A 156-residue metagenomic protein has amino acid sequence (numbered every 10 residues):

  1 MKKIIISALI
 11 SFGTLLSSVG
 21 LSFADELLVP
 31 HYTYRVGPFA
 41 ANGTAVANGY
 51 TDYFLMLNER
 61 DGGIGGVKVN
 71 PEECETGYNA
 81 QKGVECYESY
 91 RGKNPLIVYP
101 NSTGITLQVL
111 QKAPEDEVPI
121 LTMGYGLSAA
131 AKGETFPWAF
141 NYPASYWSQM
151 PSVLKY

Functional and structural regions predicted by a protein language model:
M1-I4: Positively charged n-region of N-terminal signal peptides that target proteins for export
S7-S18: Bacterial N-terminal signal peptides
S18-A24: Sec/Tat signal peptide C-region and signal peptidase I cleavage site
L27-T51, C74-A80, S102: Extracytoplasmic "Venus flytrap"
T33-V36, F54-D61, Y90-N94, A113 (+1 more regions): Sec/Tat-exported extracytoplasmic proteins
N48-P71: Signal peptide-proximal N-terminal region of secreted/periplasmic/extracellular or secretory-lumen proteins
V67-G92, Q149-S152: Structural motif
Q81, N94-Y156: Extracytoplasmic ligand/sensor domains, especially the bilobed periplasmic-binding protein
